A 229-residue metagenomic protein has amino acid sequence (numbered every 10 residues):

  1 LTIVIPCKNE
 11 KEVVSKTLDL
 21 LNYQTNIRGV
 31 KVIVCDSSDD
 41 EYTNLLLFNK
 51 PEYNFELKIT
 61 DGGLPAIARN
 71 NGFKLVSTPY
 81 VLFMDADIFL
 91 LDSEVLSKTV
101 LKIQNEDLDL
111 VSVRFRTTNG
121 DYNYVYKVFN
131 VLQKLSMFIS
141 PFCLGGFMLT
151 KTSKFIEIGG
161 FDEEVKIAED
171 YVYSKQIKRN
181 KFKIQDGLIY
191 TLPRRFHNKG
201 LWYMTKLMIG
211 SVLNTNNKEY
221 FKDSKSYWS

Functional and structural regions predicted by a protein language model:
N9-Y23: Short, well-formed alpha-helical segments that are part of the catalytic scaffolds of diverse glycosyltransferases
G29-S38, K58-D61: Short beta-strand/loop segment that forms part of the nucleotide-sugar
C35-N44, I88-F89: A conserved acidic beta->alpha catalytic loop
T60-V76: Glycine-rich, basic loop-to-helix element that forms the pyrophosphate-binding segment of sugar-nucleotide handling
V81: Short aromatic/hydrophobic "clamp" motif used to bind/position activated sugar donors
S93-Y122: Conserved donor NDP-sugar-binding/catalytic core segment of glycosyltransferases
F115-G120, L132-T150: A recurrent flexible, glycine/aromatic-enriched loop bordering the glycosyltransferase active site that acts as
I167-Y173: Acidic donor-binding loop at a coil-to-helix junction in glycosyltransferase catalytic cores that engages
